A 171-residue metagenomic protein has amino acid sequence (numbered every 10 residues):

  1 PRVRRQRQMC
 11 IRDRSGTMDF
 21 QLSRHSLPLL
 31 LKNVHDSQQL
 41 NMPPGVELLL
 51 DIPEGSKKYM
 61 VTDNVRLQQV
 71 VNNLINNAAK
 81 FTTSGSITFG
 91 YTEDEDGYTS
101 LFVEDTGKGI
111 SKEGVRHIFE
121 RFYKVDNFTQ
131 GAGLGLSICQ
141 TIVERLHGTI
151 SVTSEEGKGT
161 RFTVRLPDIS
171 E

Functional and structural regions predicted by a protein language model:
P1-R7, I11: Single conserved hydrophobic/aromatic residue that forms the stacking wall/gate of nucleotide- or nucleobase-binding
I11-L22: Helix-loop junction within the histidine kinase core
Q21-D36, L49, Q68: A conserved beta-strand-to-alpha-helix junction within the catalytic ATP-binding
A78-A79: Short helix-loop "hinge" at the ATP-lid/N-box region of the Bergerat-fold HATPase_c
I110-F122: Short conserved segment of the HATPase_c
G135, C139: Short alpha-helical Gxxx[C/S/T] motif in the catalytic ATP-binding
